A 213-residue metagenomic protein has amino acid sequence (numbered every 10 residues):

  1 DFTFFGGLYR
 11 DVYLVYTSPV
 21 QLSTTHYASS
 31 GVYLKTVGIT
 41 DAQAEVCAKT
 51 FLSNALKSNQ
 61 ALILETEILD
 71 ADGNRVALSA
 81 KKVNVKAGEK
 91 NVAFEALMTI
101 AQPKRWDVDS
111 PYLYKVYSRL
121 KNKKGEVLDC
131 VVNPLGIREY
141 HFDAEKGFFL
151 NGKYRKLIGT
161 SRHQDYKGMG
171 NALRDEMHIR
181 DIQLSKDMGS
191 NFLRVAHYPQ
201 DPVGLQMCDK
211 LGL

Functional and structural regions predicted by a protein language model:
D1-P202, M207, L211-G212: Secreted/periplasmic carbohydrate-active enzymes, especially glycoside hydrolases
